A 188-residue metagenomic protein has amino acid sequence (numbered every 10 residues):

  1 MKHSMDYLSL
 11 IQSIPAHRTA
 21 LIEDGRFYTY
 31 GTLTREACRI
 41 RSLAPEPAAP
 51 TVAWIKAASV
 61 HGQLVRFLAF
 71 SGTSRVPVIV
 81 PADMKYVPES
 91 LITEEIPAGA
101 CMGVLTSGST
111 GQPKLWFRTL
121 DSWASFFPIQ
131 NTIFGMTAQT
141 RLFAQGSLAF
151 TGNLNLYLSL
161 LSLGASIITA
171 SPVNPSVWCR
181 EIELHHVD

Functional and structural regions predicted by a protein language model:
M1-R18, P97-C101: A short N-terminal helical cap/helix-turn-helix that marks the beginning of AMP-binding/adenylate-forming
K2, A37, A48-V52, D83-C101 (+3 more regions): Flexible, low-complexity linker/hinge segments
L10-I11, L33, A53, F70 (+2 more regions): Adenylate-forming
H17-E46, K85-V87, R118-D121: Conserved AMP-binding/adenylate-forming core of the ANL superfamily
R26, S42-P77, P81-D83, A144-L148: Conserved AMP-binding/adenylate-forming
F70, T106-S109, L142, L160: Conserved S/T- and glycine-rich ATP-binding loop of Class I adenylate-forming
V76, K114-T137, R141-D188: AMP-binding/adenylate-forming
A100-W116: Conserved adenylation A10 loop of the ANL superfamily
